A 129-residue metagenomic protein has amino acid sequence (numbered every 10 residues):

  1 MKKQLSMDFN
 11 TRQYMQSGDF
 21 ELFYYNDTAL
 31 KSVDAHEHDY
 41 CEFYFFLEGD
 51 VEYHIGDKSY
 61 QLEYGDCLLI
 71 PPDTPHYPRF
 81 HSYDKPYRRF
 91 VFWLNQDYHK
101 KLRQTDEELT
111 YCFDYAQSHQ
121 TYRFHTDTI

Functional and structural regions predicted by a protein language model:
M1-C67, E107-Y111, Q120: Generic protein-terminus/edge-of-domain signal
K2-E21, P75-I129: A hydrophobic/aromatic-rich effector-binding and dimerization subdomain of bacterial HTH-type transcriptional regulators
L30, D50-E52, L68, P72-H81 (+1 more regions): Histidine-centered metal-chelating micro-motifs
D39, P72, R88: Residues that flank catalytic or metal-binding motifs in active/ligand-binding sites
F45, I55-D57, Y64, P72 (+2 more regions): Residue-level recognition of conserved beta-strand positions in structured domain cores
